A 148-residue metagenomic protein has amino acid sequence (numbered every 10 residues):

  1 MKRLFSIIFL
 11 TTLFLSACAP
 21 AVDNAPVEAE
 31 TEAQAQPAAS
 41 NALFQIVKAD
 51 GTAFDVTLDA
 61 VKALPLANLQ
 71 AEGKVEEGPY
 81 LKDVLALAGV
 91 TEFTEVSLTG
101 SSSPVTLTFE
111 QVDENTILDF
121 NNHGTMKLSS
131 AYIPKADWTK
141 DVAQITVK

Functional and structural regions predicted by a protein language model:
M1-L4: Positively charged n-region of N-terminal signal peptides that target proteins for export
I7-I8: Secretory-pathway/membrane protein signature
F14-A17: C-terminal motif of bacterial Sec signal peptides marking the signal peptidase cleavage site
A19-K148: N-terminal intrinsically disordered, low-complexity segments enriched in P/E/S/T
